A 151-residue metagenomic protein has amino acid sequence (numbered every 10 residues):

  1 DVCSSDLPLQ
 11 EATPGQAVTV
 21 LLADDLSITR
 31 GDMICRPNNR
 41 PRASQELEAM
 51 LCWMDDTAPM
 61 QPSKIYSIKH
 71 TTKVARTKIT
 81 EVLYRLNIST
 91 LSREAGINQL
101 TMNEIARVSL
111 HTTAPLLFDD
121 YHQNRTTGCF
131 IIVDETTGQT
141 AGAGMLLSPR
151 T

Functional and structural regions predicted by a protein language model:
D1-T151: C-terminal effector/interaction modules appended to NTPase cores
